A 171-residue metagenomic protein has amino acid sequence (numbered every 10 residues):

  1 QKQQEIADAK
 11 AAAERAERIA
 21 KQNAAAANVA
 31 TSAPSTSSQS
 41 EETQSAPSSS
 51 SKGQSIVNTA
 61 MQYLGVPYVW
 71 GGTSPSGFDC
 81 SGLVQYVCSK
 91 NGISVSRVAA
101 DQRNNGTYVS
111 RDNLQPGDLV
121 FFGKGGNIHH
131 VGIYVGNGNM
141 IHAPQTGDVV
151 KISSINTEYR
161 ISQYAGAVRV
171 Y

Functional and structural regions predicted by a protein language model:
Q1-S55, Q62: Hydrophobic packing segments in regular secondary structure
S51, S55, M61-Q62, D112-Q115 (+3 more regions): Extracellular/periplasmic catalytic domains that process cell-envelope and extracellular macromolecules
S55, T59, D79-G82: Generic alpha-helical secondary structure signal
N58-M61, Q85, S89, A165: Generic alpha-helical structural context detector
T59-V69: N-terminal capping segment at the start of a domain
P67-P116: Catalytic cysteine-centered active-site loop
G123-K124, I128-H129, V135-Y171: Aromatic- and glycine-rich peptidoglycan recognition patches
